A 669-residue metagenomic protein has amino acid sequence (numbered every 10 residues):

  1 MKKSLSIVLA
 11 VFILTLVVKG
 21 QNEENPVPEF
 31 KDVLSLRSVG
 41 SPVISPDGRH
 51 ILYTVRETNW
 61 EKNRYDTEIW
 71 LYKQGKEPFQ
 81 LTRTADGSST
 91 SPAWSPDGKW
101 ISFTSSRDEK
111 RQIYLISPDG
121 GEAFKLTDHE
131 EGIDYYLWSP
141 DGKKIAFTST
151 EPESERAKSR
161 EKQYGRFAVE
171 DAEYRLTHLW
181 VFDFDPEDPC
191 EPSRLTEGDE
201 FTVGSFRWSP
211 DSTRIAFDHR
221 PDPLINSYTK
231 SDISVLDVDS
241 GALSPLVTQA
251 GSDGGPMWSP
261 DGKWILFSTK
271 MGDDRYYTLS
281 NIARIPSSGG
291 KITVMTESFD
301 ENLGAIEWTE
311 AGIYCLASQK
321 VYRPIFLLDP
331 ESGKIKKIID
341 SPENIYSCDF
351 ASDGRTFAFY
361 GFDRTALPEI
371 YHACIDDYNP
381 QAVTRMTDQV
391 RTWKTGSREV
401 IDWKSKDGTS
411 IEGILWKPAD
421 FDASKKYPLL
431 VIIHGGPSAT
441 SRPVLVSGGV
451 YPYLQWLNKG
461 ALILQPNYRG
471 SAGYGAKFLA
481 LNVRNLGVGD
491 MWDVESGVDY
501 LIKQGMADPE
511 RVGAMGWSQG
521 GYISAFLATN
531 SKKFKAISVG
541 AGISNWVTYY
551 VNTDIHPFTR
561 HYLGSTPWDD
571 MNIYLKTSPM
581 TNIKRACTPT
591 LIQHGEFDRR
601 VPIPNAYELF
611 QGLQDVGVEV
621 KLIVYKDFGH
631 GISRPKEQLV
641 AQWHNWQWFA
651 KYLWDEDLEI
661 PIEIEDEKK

Functional and structural regions predicted by a protein language model:
N22-R37, Q74, P78, P189-T196: A short helix->beta-strand "capping" segment at the edge of beta-propeller domains
K31-T67: Beta-strand-rich domains and repeat architectures in extracellular enzymes and scaffolds, especially beta-propellers
P46-D47, P96-D97, P140-D141, P210-D211 (+3 more regions): Residue-level detector of Asp-centered blade-edge/turn motifs that repeat once per structural unit in beta-propeller
G48-I51, G98-S102, I145, S212-I215 (+3 more regions): Hydrophobic beta-strand positions that form the internal "hydrophobic ladder" of WD40/Gbeta-like beta-propeller blades
V55-E68, T82-S89, S102-Y114, E122 (+12 more regions): A flexible loop/linker signature enriched in serine peptidases of the S9 family
K73-K76, S117-G121, F184-D188, D237-G241 (+3 more regions): Short loop/turn segments that connect beta-strands within beta-propeller blades
Y346-K669: Serine-hydrolase catalytic core recognition
